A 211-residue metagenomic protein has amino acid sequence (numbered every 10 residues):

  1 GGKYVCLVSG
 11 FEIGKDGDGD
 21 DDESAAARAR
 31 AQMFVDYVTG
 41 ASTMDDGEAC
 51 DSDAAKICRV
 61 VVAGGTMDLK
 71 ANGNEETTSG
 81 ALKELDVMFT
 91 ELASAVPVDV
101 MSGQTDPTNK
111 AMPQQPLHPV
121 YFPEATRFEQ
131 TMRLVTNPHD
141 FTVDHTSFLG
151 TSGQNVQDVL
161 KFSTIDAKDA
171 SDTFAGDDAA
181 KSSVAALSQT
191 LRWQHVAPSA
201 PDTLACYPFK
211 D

Functional and structural regions predicted by a protein language model:
G1-D211: Extended recognition/assembly regions associated with phosphoester-bond processing machinery
